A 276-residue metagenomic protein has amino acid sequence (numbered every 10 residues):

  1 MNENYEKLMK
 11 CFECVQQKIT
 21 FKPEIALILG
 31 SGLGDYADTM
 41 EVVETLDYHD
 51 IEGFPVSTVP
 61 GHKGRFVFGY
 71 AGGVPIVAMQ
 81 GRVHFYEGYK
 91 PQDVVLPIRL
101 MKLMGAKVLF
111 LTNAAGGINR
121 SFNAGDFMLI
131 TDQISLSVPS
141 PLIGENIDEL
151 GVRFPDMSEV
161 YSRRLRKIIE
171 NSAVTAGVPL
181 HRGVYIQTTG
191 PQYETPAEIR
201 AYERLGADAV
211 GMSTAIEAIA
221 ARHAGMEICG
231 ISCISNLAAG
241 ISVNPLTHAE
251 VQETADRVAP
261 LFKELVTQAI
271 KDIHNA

Functional and structural regions predicted by a protein language model:
M1-M157: Metabolite-binding pocket within alpha/beta catalytic cores that recognizes anionic/polar moieties
M101-G105, E203, R222: Non-catalytic positions within long, well-ordered alpha-helices that form the structural scaffold/packing of enzyme
K107-V108, D208, E227: Short acidic/polar active-site loop segments enriched in Thr and Asp
L150-Y161, Q187, I199, A255-T267: Polyanion-binding loop/helix "lid" in catalytic or ligand-binding cores
R166, S172-D208, V266, I273: Active-site/ligand-binding-proximal alpha/beta "capping" segment
M212-E250: Zn-dependent metallopeptidase/amidohydrolase metal-coordination segment
A239-A276: His/Asp/Glu-rich mid-to-C-terminal helical/loop segments that flank catalytic regions of hydrolases
